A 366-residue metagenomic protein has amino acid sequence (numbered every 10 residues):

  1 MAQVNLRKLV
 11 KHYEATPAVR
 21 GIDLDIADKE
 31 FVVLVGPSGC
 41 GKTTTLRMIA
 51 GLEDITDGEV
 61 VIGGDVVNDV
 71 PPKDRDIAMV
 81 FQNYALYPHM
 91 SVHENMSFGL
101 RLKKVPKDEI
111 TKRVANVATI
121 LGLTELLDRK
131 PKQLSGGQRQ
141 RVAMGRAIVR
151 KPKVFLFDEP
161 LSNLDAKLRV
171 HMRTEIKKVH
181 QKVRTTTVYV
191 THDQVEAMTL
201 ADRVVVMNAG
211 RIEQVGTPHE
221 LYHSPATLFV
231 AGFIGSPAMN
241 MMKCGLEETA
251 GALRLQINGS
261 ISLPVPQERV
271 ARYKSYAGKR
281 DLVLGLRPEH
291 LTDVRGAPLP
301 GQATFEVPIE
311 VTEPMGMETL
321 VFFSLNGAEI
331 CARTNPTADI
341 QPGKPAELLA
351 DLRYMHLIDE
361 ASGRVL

Functional and structural regions predicted by a protein language model:
N5, D25, V61, E347-L349: ABC ATPase nucleotide-binding domain
I22-V33: Pre-Walker A (P-loop) beta-loop-beta motif of ABC nucleotide-binding domains
V35-P37: The feature captures the beta-strand-to-loop junction immediately N-terminal to the Walker
A50: Helix-to-loop junction immediately C-terminal to a conserved catalytic motif
E59-V61, D65-V66, R211: ATP-binding/catalytic-site motifs of ATP-hydrolyzing domains
P72-F233: ABC ATPase nucleotide-binding domains
A252-E310, E329, D339-L366: Glycine/charge-rich catalytic "coupling/switch" loops of P-loop NTPases
